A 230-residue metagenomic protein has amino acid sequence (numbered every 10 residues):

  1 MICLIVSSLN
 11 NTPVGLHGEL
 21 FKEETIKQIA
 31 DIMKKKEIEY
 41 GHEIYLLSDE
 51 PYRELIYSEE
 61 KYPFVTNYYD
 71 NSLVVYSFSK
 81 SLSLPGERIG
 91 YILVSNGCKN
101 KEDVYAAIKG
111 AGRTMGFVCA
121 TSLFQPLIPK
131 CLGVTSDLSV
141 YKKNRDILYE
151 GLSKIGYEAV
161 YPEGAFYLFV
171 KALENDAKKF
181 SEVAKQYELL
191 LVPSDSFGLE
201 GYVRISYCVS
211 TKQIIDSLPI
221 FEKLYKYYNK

Functional and structural regions predicted by a protein language model:
M1-K230: PLP-dependent class I/II
